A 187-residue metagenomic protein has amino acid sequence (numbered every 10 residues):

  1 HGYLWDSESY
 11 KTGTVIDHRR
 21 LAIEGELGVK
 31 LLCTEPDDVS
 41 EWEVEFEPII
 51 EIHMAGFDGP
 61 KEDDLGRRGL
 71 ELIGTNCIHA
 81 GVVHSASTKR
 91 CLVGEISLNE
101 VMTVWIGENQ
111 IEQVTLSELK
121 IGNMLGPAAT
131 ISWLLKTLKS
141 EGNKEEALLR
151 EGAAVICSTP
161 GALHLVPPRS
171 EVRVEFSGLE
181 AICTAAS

Functional and structural regions predicted by a protein language model:
H1-E141, L165-P168, E180-A181, A185-S187: Catalytic-core "active-site belt" of small-molecule-metabolizing enzymes, emphasizing His/Asp/Glu-rich regions
E141-G142, L148-E151: Extended mid-to-C-terminal alpha-helical interaction segments
E145-A147, L163-H164: Short, surface-exposed secondary-structure edge patches
L148, S158-T159: A short glycine-leucine-enriched loop at secondary-structure breakpoints that most characteristically corresponds
